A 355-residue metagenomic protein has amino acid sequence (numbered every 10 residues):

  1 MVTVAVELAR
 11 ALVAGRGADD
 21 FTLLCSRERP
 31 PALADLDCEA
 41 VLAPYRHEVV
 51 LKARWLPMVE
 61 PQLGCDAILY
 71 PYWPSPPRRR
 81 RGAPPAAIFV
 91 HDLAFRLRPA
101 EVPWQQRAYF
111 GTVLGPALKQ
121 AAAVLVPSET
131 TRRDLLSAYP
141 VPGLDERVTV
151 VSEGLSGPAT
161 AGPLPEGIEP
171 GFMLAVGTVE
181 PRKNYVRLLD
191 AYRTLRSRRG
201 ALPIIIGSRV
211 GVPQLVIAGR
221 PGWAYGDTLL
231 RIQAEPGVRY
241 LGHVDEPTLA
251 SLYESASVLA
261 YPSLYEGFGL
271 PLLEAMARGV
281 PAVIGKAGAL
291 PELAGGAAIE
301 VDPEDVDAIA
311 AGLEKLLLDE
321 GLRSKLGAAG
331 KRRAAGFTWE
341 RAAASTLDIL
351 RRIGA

Functional and structural regions predicted by a protein language model:
M1-A355: Carbohydrate transferase catalytic cores enriched for Leloir-type hexosyltransferases
